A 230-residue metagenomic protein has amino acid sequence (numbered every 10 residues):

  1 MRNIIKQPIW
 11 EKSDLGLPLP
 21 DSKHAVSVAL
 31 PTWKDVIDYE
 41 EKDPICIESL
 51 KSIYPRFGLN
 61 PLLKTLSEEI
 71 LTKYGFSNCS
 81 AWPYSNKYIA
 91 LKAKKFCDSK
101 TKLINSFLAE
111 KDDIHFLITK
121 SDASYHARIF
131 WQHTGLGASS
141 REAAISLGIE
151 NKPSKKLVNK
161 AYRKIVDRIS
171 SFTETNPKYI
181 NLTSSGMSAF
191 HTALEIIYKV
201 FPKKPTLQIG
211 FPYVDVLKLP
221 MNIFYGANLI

Functional and structural regions predicted by a protein language model:
M1-S188, T192, I196-P202, I209-N228: Conserved N-terminal alpha-helix of the aminotransferase class I/II PLP-enzyme fold
